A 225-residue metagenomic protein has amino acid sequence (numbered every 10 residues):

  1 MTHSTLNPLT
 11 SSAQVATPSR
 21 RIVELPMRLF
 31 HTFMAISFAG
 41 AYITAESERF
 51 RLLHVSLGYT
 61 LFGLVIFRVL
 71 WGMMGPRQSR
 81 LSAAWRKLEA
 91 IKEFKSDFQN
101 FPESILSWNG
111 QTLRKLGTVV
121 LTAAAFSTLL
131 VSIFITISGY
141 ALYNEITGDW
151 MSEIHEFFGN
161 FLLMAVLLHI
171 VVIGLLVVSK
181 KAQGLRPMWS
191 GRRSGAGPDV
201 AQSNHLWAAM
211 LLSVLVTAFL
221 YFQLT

Functional and structural regions predicted by a protein language model:
T2-T225: Membrane-embedded alpha-helical bundles that constitute the cytochrome b-like, heme-associated redox core of multi-pass
